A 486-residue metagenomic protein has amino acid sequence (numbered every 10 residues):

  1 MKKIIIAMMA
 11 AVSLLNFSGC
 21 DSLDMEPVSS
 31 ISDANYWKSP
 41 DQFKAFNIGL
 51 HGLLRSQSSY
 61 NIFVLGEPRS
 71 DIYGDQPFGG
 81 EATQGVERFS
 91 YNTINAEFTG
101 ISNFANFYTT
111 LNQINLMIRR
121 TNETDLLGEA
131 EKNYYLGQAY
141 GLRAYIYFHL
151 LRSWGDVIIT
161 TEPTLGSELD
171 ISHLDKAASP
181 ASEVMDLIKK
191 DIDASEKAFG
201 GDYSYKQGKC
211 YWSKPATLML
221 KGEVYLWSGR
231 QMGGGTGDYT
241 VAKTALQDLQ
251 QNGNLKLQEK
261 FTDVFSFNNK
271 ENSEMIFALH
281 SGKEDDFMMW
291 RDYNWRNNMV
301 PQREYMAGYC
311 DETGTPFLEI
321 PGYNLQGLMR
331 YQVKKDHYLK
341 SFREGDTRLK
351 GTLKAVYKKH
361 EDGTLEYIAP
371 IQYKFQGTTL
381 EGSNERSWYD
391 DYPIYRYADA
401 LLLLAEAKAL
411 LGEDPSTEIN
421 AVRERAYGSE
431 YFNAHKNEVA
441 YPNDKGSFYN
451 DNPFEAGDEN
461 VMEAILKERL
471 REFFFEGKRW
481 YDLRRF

Functional and structural regions predicted by a protein language model:
M1-S29: Bacterial Sec-dependent N-terminal signal peptides
C20-E67: Membrane-proximal, proline-rich intrinsically disordered regions
A34, N61-G80, T160-P163, G200-M219 (+2 more regions): Short, surface-exposed recognition loops and adjoining beta-strand edges that mediate ligand/DNA contacts, enriched
P40, K44-Q57, E81-W154, D175-D186 (+5 more regions): Conserved, well-structured interaction surfaces
D41-Q42, N47, H51-Y60, Y73 (+4 more regions): Elongated scaffold/linker segments in the mid-to-C-terminal portions of large proteins
M117-T121, L150-L151, S195, A242 (+2 more regions): Alpha-helical solenoid scaffolds that mediate protein-protein interactions, centered on TPR/SEL1-like repeats but also
